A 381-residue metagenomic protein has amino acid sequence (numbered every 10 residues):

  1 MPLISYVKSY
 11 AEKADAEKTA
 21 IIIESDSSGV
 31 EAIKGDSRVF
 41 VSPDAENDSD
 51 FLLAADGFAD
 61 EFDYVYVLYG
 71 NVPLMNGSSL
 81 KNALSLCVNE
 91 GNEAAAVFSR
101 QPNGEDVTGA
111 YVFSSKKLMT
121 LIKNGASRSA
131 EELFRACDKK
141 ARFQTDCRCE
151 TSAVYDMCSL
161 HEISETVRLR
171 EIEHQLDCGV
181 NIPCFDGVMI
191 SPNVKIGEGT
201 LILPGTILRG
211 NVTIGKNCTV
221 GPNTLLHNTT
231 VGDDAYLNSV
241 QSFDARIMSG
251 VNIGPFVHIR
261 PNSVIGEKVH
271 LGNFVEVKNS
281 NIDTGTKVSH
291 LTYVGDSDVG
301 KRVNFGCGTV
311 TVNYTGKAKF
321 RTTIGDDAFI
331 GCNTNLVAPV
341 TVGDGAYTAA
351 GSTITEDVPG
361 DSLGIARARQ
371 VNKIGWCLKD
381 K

Functional and structural regions predicted by a protein language model:
M1-E31, G35-E46, G77-S78: N-terminal glycine-rich phosphate-binding loop and ensuing alpha1 helix
I4, L68-N71, D156, I202: Residue-level signal for inorganic ion chemistry
I23-S25, G70, S99, R367: Cofactor-binding loop segments of dinucleotide-utilizing enzymes, especially the Rossmann-like FAD- and NAD(P)+-binding
V30-T108, V112-K117: Conserved beta-loop-beta/alpha segment of the NTase-like Rossmann-fold superfamily that binds/positions NTPs
K81, Q101-E173: Catalytic-core segments of class I nucleotidyltransferases/pyrophosphorylases that form NMP-activated intermediates
N181-I365, Q370-V371: Structural signal for interior beta-strand "rungs" in well-ordered beta-sheet cores of soluble enzyme domains
K373-K381: Short, charged, intrinsically disordered terminal tails
